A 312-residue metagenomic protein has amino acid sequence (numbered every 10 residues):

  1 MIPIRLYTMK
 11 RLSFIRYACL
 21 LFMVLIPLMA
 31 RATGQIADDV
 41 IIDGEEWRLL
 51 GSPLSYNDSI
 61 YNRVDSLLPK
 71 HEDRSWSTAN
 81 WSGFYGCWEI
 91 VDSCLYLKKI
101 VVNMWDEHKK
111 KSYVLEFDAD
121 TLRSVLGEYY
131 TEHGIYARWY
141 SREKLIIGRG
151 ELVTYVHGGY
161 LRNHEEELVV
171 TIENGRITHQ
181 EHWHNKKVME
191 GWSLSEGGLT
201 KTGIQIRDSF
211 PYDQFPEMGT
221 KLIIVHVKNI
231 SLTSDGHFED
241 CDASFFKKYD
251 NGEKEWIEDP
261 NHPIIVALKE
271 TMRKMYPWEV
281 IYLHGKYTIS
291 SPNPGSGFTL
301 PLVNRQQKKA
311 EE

Functional and structural regions predicted by a protein language model:
M1-I36: Bacterial Sec-dependent N-terminal signal peptides
R31-K98, V102-M104, K110: Start-of-domain marker
Q35, W81-Y85, N163-E166, L222-V227: Short, surface-exposed coil-to-beta transition loops
K98-L161: An exposed acidic His-Trp-rich patch
R142-K186, K228-S231: Acidic, small-residue rich beta-repeat scaffolds with periodic aromatic anchors
E173-Q214: Surface-exposed beta-loop interaction hotspot
G219-K254: Short tight loops/turns at secondary-structure junctions
D250, E255-E312: Short, positively biased Gly/Pro-containing turn/loop motifs at secondary-structure boundaries
